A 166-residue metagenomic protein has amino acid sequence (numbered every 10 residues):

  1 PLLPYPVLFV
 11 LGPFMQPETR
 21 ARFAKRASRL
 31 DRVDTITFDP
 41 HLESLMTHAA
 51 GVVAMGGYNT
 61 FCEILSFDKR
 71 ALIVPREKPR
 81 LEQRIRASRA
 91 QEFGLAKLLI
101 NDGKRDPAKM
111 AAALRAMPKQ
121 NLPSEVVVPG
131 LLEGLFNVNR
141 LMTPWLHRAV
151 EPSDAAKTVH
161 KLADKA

Functional and structural regions predicted by a protein language model:
P1-G51, G103, P107: Donor-nucleotide binding loops and adjacent catalytic segments primarily of GT-B fold Leloir glycosyltransferases
L8, D34-I36, V53, L72 (+2 more regions): Hydrophobic/aromatic beta-strand patches that form the interior of the parallel beta-sheet core in alpha/beta enzyme
A21-S28, S88-E92, R115: Class I S-adenosyl-L-methionine
T37-H41, G56-N59, E82, D102-K109 (+1 more regions): Short beta->alpha linker loops
H41-I85: A donor-sugar binding/catalytic signature common to diverse glycosyltransferases and related nucleotide-sugar
K78-A113: Change "using UDP/GDP/dTDP sugars" to "using nucleotide sugars
P107-A166: C-terminal amphipathic helix plus adjacent low-complexity, charged tail appended to glycosyltransferase catalytic
